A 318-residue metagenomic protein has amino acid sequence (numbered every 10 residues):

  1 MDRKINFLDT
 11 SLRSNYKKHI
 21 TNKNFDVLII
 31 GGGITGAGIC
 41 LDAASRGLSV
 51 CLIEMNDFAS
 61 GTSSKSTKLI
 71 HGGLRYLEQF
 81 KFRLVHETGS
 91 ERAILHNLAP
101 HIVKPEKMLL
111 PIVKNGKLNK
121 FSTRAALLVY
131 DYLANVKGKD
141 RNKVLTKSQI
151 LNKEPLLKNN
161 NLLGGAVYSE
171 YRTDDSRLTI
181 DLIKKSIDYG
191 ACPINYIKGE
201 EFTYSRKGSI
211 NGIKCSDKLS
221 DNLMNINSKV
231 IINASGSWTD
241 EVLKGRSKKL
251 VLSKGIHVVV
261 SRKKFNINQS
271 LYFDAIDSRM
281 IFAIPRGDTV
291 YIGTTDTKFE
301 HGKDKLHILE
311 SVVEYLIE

Functional and structural regions predicted by a protein language model:
M1-V27, D42-R46: Extreme N-terminal leader/targeting segments of oxidoreductases
I30, Y130-N161, G165-D181: Short linear elements at protein peripheries
G32-G33, M55: Glycine-rich Rossmann-fold phosphate-binding loop(s) that bind the pyrophosphate of adenine dinucleotide cofactors
G36: N-terminal Rossmann-fold NAD(P) dinucleotide-binding loop
D42, I53, H101-P105, N225-K229 (+1 more regions): Active-site substrate-recognition segment that forms the wall of the catalytic cavity or substrate channel
S45-S64: Glycine-rich FAD pyrophosphate-binding loop
K68-K153: Dinucleotide-binding Rossmann-like beta1-alpha1 core, especially the glycine-rich loop that anchors the ADP
A166-N225, K229: Helical element adjacent to the flavin cofactor pocket in flavoenzyme catalytic cores
